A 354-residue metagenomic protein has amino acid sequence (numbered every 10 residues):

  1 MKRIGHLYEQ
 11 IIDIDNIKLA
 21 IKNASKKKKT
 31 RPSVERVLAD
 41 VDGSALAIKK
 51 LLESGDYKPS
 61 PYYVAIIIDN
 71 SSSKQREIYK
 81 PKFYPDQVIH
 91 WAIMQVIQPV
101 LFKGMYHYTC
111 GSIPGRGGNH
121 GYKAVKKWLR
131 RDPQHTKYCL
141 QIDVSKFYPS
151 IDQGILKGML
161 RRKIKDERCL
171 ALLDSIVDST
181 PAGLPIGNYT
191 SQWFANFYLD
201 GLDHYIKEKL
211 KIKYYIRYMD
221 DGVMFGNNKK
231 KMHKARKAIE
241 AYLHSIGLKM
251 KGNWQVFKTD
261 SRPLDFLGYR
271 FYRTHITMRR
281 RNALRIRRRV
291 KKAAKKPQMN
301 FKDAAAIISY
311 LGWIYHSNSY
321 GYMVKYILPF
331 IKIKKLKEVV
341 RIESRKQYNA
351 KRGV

Functional and structural regions predicted by a protein language model:
M1-L46, N349-V354: Non-catalytic, polymerase-adjacent accessory regions of viral genome-replication enzymes
K2-Y8, M94-D152: Active-site-proximal segment of RNA-dependent polymerases
K27-R36, P61-V88, G104-R116, I176-N196: Short, conserved non-catalytic motifs in the polymerase core
S33-V37, P59-I66, G104-C110, K137-I142 (+3 more regions): Short coil/turn segments at secondary-structure boundaries
V37-P61: Amphipathic alpha-helical blocks
L51, K123-M219, V223-E240, F257-S261 (+1 more regions): Conserved polymerase palm-domain catalytic core
S60-Y62, I216-D220, N253: Short Gly/Ser/Thr- and Asp/Glu-enriched loop/turn motifs at secondary-structure junctions
Q87, W91, S179, H233-K234 (+2 more regions): Right-hand nucleic-acid polymerase module
